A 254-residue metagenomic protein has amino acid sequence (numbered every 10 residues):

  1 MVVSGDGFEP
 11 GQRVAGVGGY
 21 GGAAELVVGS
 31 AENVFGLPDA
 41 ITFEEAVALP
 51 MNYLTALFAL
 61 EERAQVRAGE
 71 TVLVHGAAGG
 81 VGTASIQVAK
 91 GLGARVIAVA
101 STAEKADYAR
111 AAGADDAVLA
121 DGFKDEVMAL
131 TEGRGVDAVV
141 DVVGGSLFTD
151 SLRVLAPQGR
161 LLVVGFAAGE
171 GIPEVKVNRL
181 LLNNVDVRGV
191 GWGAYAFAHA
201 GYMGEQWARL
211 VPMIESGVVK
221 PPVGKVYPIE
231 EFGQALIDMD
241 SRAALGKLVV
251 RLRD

Functional and structural regions predicted by a protein language model:
M1-G21: Glycine-rich beta-strand-centered segment in the early N-terminal region that forms part of a ligand/cofactor-binding
E9, D39-E44, Q65-T71, G133-R134: Short helix-loop-beta connector
R13, T71, R95, G159-R160 (+1 more regions): Short glycine-centered segments of the SAM/dcSAM-binding site in methyltransferase folds
G18-A31: A structural motif shared across PLP-dependent enzymes of the aminotransferase-like
V47, Y53-G122: Mid-domain Rossmann-like dinucleotide-binding core that forms the NAD(H)/NADP(H) cofactor-binding site
K124-G133: Short amphipathic alpha-helix with an adjacent loop that forms part of the alpha/beta core around
S146-V218, R251-D254: Glycine-rich phosphate-binding loop and adjacent beta-alpha segment of Rossmann(oid) nucleotide-cofactor-binding
V211-P212, S216-K225, G233-D254: C-terminal capping/lid region of NAD(P)-dependent oxidoreductase domains
